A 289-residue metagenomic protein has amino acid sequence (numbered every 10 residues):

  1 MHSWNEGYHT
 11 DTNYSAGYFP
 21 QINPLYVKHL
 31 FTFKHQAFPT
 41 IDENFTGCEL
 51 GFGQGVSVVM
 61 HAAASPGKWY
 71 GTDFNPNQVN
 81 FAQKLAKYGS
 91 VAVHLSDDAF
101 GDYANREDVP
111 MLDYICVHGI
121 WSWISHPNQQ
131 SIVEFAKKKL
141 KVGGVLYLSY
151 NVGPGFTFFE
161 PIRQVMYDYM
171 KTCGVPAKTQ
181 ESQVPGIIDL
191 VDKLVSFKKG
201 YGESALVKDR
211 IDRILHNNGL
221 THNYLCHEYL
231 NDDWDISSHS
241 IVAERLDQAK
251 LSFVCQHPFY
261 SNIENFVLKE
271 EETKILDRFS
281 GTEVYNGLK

Functional and structural regions predicted by a protein language model:
M1-V93, D97-R106, P154-P161: N-terminal charged/capping segments associated with class I S-adenosyl-L-methionine
N105-I115: A short acidic, Gly/Pro-enriched loop at the edge of an enzyme's catalytic core that lines a small-molecule cofactor
D113-P127: A short SAM/SAH-binding and catalytic strip from SAM-dependent methyltransferases
Q130-V142: A short glycine-rich, Lys/Arg-flanked "PGG" loop and its adjoining helix->strand segment in the class I
G143-N151: Conserved beta-strand signature within the Rossmann-like core of class I S-adenosyl-L-methionine
Y150-V175, I187, K193-G200: Conserved class I S-adenosyl-L-methionine
P176-G219: Extended, charge-rich helix/loop segments that form flexible, surface "patches" used to engage negatively charged
G202-K289: Rossmann-like AdoMet/SAM-dependent catalytic core
